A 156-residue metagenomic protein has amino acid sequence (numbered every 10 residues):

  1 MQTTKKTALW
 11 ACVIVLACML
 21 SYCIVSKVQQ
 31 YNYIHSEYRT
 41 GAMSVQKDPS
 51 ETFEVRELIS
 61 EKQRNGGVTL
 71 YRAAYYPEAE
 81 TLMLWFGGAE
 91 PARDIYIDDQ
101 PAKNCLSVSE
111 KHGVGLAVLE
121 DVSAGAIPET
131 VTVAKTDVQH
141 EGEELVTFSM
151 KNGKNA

Functional and structural regions predicted by a protein language model:
M1-K5: Short, Lys/Arg-rich N-terminal segment immediately upstream of the first membrane anchor
K6-T7, G153: N-terminal cationic leader/targeting segments used for protein routing and processing
A8-L9, Q30: Sequence-pattern detector for short linear motifs and compositional/periodic biases rather than a specific fold
L9-V25: Hydrophobic membrane-insertion alpha-helices, especially the h-region of bacterial N-terminal signal peptides
Y22-A156: Alpha-helical, hydrophobic structural elements that either
